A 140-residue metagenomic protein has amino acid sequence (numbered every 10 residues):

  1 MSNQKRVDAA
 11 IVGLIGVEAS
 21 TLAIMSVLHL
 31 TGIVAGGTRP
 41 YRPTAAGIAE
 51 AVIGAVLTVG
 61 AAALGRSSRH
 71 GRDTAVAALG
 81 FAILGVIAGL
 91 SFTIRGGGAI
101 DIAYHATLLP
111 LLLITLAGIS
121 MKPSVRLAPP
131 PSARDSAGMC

Functional and structural regions predicted by a protein language model:
M1-C140: Topology signature of small-to-medium multi-pass alpha-helical membrane proteins
